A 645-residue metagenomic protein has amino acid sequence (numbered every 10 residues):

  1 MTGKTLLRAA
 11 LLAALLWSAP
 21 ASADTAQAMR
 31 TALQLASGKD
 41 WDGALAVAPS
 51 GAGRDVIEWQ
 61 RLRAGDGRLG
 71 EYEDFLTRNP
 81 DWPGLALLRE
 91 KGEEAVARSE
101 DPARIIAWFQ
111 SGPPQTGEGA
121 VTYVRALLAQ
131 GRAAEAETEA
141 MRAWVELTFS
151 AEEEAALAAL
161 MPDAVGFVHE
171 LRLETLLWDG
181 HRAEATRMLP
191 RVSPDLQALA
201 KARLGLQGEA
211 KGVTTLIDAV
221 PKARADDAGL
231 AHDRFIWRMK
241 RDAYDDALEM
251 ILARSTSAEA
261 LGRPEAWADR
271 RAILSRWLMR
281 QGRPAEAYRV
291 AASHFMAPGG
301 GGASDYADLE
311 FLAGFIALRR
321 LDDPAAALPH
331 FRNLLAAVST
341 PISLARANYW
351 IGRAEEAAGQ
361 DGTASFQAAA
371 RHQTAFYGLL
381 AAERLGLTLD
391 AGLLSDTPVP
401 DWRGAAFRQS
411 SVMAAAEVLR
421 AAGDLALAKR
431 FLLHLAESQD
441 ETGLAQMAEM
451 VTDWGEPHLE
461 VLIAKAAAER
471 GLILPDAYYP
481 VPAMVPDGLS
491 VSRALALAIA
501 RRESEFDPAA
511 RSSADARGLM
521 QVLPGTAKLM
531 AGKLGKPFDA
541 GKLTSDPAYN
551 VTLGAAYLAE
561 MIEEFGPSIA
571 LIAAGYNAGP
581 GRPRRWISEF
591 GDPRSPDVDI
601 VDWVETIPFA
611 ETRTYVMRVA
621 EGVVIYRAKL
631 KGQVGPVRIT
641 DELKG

Functional and structural regions predicted by a protein language model:
S18-P20: N-terminal signal peptide c-region/cleavage motif recognized by signal peptidases
A28, E58, R89-G92, A120 (+8 more regions): TPR repeat positional signature
T31, E58-R61, G92, Y123 (+8 more regions): Structural register within alpha-helical repeat arrays
L35, V96, L127, L176 (+8 more regions): Residue at a conserved register position within TPR or TPR-like alpha-solenoid repeats
A44-A52, R63-D66, D74-G84, A95-A97 (+13 more regions): Solenoid-like repeat scaffolds
W59, E73, R78, A243-D246 (+7 more regions): Catalytic glycan-binding domains that act on GlcNAc-containing polysaccharides
L62-G65, E93-V96, E100, G131-R132 (+7 more regions): Short coil/turn linking the two alpha-helices of tandem helical-hairpin repeats
